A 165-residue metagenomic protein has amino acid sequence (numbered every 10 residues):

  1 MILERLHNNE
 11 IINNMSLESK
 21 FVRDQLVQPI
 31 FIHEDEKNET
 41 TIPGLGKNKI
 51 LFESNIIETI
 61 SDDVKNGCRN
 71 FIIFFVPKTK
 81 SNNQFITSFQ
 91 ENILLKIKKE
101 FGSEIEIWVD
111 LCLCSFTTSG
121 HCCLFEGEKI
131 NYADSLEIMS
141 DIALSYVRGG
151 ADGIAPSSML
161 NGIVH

Functional and structural regions predicted by a protein language model:
M1-E39, P43, K47, E58: N-terminal amphipathic alpha-helix/helix-capping segment at the start of soluble metabolic enzymes
D24-I30, F71-I73, I105-L111, I154-P156: Hydrophobic faces of well-ordered beta-strands that scaffold small-molecule active sites in alpha/beta enzyme cores
I30, N55-I56, D110, Y146: Conserved, mostly hydrophobic/aromatic
F31-D35, V76-K78, L111-H121, S157-M159: Active-site beta-loop-alpha junctions enriched in small/polar residues
N38-N55, C114-I138: Active-site mouth loops of central-metabolism enzymes
E39-L51, N66-I93, G153-V164: Glycine-rich, proline-tolerant flexible connector loops at the mouths of alpha/beta enzymes
S61-V64, L94-G102, V164-H165: Surface-exposed amphipathic alpha-helices with a cationic face
K80-K99, I105, L111-E126, D141: N-terminal active-site wall of soluble small-molecule enzyme domains
